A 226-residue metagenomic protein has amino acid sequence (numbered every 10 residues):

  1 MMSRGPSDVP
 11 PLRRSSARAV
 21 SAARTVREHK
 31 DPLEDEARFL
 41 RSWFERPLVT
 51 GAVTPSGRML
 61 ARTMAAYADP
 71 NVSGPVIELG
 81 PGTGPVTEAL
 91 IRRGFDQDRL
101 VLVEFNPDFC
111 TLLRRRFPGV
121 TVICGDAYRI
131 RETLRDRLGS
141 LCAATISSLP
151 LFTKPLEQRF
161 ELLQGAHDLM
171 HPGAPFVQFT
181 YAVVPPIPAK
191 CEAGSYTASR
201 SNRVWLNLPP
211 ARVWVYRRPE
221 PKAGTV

Functional and structural regions predicted by a protein language model:
E36-P70: Class I SAM-dependent methyltransferase Rossmann-like catalytic core, especially the SAM/SAH-binding loop
V72-G82: Conserved class I S-adenosyl-L-methionine
T83-F95: Conserved SAM-binding loop of SAM-dependent methyltransferases across substrates and taxa, primarily the Class I
N106, D126: Conserved SAM/SAH-binding beta-strand->alpha-helix loop
L113-R114: Conserved SAM-binding loop
F160-P172: A short glycine-rich, Lys/Arg-flanked "PGG" loop and its adjoining helix->strand segment in the class I
M170-T180: Conserved beta-strand signature within the Rossmann-like core of class I S-adenosyl-L-methionine
R203-V226: Core SAM-dependent methyltransferase catalytic element
